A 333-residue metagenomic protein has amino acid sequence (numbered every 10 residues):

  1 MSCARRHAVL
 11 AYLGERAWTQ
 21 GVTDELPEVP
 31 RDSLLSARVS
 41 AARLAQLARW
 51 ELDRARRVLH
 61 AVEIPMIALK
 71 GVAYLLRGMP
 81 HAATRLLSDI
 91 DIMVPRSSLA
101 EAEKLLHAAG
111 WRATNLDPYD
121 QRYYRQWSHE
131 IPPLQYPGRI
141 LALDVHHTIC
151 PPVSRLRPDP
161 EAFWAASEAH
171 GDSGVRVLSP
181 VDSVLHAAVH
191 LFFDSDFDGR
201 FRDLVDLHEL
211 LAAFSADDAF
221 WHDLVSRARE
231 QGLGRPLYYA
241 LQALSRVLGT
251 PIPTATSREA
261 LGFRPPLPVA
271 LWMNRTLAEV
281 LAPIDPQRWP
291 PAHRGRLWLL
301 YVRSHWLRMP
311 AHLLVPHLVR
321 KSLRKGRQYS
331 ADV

Functional and structural regions predicted by a protein language model:
M1-S88, V94-V333: Conserved NTP-donor binding/palm subdomain of two-metal-ion nucleotidyltransferases/polymerases, i.e., the charged
